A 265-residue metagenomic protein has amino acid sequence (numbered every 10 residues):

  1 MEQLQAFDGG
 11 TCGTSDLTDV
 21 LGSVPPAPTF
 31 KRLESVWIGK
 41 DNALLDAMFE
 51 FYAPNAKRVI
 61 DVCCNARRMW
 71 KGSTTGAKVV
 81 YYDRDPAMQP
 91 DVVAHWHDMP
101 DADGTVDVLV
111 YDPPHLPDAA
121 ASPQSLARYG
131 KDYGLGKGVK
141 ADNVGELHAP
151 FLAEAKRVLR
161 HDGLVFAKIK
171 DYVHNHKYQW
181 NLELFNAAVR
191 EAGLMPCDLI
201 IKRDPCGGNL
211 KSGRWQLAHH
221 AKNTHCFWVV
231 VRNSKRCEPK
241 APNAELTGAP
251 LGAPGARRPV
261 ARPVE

Functional and structural regions predicted by a protein language model:
E2-I60, C64-T74: S-adenosyl-L-methionine
V59-A66, A94-A127, A155: Conserved proline-anchored active-site loop of SAM-dependent methyltransferases that bridges a beta-strand
V59-W96: SAM cofactor-binding core of SAM-dependent methyltransferases, primarily the Rossmann-like beta-alpha-beta module
V108-F151, V173: Mobile active-site "lid"/loop adjacent to the S-adenosyl-L-methionine
A149-K156, N186: A structural alpha-helix within SAM-dependent methyltransferase catalytic domains
L159-V165: Short glycine-dipeptide loop
V173-P242, L246: Class I S-adenosyl-L-methionine
